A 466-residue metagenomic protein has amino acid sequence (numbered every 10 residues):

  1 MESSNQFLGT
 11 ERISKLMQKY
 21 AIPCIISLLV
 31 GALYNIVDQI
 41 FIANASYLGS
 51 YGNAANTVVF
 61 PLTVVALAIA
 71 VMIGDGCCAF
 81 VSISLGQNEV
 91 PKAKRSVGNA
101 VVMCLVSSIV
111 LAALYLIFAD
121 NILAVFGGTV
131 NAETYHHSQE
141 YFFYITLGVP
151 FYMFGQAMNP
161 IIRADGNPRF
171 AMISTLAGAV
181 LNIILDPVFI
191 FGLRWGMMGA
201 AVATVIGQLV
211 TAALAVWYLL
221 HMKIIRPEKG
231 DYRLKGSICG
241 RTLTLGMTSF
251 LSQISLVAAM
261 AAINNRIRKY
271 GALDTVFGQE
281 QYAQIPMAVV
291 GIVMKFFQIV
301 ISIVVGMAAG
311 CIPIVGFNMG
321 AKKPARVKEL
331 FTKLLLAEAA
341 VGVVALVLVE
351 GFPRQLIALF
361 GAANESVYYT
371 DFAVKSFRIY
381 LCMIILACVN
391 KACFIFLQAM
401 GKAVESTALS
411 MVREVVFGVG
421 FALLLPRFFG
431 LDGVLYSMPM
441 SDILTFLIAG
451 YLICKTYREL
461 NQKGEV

Functional and structural regions predicted by a protein language model:
M1-A21, V81-G148, G192-M247, V315-M383 (+1 more regions): Short alpha-helical transmembrane segments in multi-pass integral membrane proteins
G9-L48, P61-G76, F80, L105-A112 (+5 more regions): N-terminal transmembrane alpha-helices
K19-D38, Y144, G178, G207-T211 (+2 more regions): Transmembrane helical elements of multi-pass membrane transporters/channels
I26, V30, Y34-V37, A66-A70 (+14 more regions): Residue-level hotspots within pore-lining transmembrane alpha-helices of multi-pass secondary transporters
S27, Y144-R163, A171-A179, A200-A213 (+5 more regions): Short runs within selected transmembrane alpha-helices of multi-pass transporters and secretion channels
L29, L33-A54, L123-A132, V188-R194 (+5 more regions): Helix-terminus/linker motif at the lipid-water interface of multi-pass membrane proteins
S50-P61, S138, F142, A201 (+3 more regions): Small-residue hotspots at the loop-to-helix junctions and early N-terminal turns of transmembrane alpha-helices
N53-A113, Y152-A171, M287-V347, G351-P353 (+1 more regions): Small-residue-rich hydrophobic transmembrane alpha-helices
